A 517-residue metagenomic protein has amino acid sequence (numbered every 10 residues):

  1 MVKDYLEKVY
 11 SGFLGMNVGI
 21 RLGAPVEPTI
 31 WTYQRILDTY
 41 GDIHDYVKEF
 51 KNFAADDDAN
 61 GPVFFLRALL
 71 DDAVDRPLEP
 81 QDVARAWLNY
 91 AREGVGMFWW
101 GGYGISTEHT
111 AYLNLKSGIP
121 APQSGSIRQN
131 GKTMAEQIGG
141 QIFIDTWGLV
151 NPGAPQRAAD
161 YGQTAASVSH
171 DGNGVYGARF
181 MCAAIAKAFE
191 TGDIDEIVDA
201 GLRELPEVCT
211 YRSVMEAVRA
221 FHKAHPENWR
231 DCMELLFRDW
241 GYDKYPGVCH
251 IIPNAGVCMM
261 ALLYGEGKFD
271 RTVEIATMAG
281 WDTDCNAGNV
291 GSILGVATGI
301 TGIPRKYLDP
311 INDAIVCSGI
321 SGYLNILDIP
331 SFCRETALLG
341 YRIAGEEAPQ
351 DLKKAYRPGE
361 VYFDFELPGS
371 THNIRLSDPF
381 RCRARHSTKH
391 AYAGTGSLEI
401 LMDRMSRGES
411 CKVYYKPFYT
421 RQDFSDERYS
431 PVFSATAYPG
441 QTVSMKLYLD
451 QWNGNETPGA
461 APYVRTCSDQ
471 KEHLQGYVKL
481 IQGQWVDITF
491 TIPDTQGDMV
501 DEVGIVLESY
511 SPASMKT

Functional and structural regions predicted by a protein language model:
M1-L474, D498-G504, E508-T517: Structured, active/binding-site neighborhoods that engage oxygen-rich ligands
V478-K479: Beta-rich interaction modules in large eukaryotic scaffold/regulatory proteins
Q482-E502: Short, surface-exposed tryptophan/glycine-enriched loops that mediate extracellular molecular recognition
